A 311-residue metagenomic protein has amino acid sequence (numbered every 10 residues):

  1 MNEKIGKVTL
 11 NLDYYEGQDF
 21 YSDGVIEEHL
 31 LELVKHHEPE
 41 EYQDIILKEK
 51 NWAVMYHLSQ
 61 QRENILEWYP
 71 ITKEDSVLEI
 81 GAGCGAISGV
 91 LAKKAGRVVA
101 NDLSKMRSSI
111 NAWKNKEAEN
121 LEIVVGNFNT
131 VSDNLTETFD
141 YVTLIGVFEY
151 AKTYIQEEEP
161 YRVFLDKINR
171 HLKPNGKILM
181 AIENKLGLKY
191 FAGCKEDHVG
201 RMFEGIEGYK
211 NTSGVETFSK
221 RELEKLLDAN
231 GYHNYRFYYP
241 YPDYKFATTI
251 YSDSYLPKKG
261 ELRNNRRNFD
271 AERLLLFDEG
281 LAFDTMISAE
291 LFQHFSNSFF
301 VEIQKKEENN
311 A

Functional and structural regions predicted by a protein language model:
M1-H37: N-terminal auxiliary segments of SAM/dcSAM-dependent transferases
C84-A95: Conserved SAM-binding loop of SAM-dependent methyltransferases across substrates and taxa, primarily the Class I
K94-E122, G126-T130: Class I SAM-dependent methyltransferase SAM/SAH-binding core
D133-V142: A short acidic, Gly/Pro-enriched loop at the edge of an enzyme's catalytic core that lines a small-molecule cofactor
E159-K177: A short glycine-rich, Lys/Arg-flanked "PGG" loop and its adjoining helix->strand segment in the class I
L179-R201: Conserved class I S-adenosyl-L-methionine
S213-G231, Y235-F237: Short alpha-helix
E222, R236, P240-A311: Rossmann-like AdoMet/SAM-dependent catalytic core
